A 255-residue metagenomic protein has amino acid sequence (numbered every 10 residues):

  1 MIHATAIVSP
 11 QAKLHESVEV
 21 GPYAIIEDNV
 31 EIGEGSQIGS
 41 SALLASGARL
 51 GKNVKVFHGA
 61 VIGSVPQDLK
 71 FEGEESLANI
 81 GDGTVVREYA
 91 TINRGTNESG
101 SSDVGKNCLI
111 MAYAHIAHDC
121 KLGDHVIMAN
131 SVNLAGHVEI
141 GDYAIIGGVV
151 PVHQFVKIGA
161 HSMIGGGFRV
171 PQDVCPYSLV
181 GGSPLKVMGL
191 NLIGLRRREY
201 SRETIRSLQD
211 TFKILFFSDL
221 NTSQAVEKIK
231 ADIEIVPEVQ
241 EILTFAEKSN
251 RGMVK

Functional and structural regions predicted by a protein language model:
M1-T5, P10-Q11, E16-S17, N53 (+6 more regions): Terminal amphipathic alpha-helical/low-complexity segments used for targeting or macromolecular assembly
I2-K186: Structural signal for interior beta-strand "rungs" in well-ordered beta-sheet cores of soluble enzyme domains
